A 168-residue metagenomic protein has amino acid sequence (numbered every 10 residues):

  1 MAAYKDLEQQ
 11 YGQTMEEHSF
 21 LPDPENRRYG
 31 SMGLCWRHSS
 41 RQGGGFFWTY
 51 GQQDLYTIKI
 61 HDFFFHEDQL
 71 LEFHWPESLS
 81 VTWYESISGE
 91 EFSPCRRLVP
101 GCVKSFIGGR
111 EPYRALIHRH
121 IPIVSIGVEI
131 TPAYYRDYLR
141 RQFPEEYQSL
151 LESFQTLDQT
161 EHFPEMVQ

Functional and structural regions predicted by a protein language model:
M1-S80: N-terminal low-complexity or simple alpha-helical regulatory segments that function as activation/interaction modules
Q9-Q10, Y56, I87-G89, L139-R140: Generic low-polarity alpha-helical segments
M32, G43-G44, S88, P100 (+1 more regions): Feature targets compositionally biased, intrinsically disordered low-complexity regions with long contiguous runs
Y56-K59, Q69, E85, G101-K104 (+1 more regions): Functionally constrained cores in energy, signaling, and assembly domains
I58, H66-F73, G89, R114 (+1 more regions): Residues in flexible loops and secondary-structure boundaries
I58-K59, V81-W83, S125-E129: Short hydrophobic-aromatic micro-motifs
F65, W75-P94, P132: Glycine- and acidic-residue-biased ligand/ion/polar-headgroup-sensing regions
F92-Q168: Alpha-helical bundle regulatory/interaction domains
